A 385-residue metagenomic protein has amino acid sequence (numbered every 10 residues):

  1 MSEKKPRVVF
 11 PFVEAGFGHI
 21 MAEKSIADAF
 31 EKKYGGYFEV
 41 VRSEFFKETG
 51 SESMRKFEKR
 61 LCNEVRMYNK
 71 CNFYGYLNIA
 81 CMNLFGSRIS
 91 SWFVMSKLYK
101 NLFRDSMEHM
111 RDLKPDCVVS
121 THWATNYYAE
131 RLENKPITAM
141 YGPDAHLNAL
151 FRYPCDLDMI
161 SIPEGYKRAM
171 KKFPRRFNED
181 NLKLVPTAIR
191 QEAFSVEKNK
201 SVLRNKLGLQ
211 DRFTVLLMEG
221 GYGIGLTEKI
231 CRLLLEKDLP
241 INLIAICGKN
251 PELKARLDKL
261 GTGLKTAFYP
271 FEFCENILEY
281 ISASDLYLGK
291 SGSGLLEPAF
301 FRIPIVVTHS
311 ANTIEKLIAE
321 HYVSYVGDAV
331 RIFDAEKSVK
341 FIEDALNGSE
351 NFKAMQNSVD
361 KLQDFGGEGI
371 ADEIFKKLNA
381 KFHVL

Functional and structural regions predicted by a protein language model:
S25-M107: Conserved N-terminal ligand/cofactor-binding loop architecture of enzyme catalytic domains
L132-S195: Active-site-proximal region of nucleotide-activated glycan assembly enzymes, centered on histidine/acidic-rich loops
S195-G208: A short helix/loop element that forms part of the nucleotide-sugar donor recognition site in Leloir-type
L209-A283: Donor-nucleotide binding loops and adjacent catalytic segments primarily of GT-B fold Leloir glycosyltransferases
L278, L295-F301, E320: Short alpha-helical segment that forms part of, or immediately flanks, the ligand-binding pocket in carbohydrate-active
S282-G292: Acidic donor-binding loop of glycosyltransferase active sites
Y287-G289, P304-T313: Short hydrophobic beta-strand element within catalytic cores of glycosyltransferases and related nucleotide-activated
V330, A335-L362, A380-V384: Conserved donor-nucleotide binding/catalytic region of nucleotide-linked donor-dependent transferases
